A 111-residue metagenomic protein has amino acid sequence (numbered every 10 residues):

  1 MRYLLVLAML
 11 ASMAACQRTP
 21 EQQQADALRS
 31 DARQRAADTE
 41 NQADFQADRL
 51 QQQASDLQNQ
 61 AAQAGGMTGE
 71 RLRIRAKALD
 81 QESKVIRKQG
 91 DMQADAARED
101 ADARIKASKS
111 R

Functional and structural regions predicted by a protein language model:
M1-L7: Sec-dependent signal peptide recognition, specifically the positively charged N-region followed immediately by
C16-T19: Bacterial signal peptide processing site
A25-Q34, S55: Juxtamembrane extracytosolic/periplasmic "stalk" immediately C-terminal to the first targeting helix
D38-N41, F45-R111: Intrinsically disordered, glycine/charged-rich N-terminal periplasmic/extracytoplasmic linker segments that lie
